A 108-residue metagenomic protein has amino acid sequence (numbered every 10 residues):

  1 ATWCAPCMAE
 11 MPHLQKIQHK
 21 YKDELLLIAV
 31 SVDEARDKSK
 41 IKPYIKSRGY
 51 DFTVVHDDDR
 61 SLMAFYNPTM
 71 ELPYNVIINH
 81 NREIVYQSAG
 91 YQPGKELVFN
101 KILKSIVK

Functional and structural regions predicted by a protein language model:
A1, A9, V55, T69: A short, acidic beta-alpha loop adjacent to the nucleotide-sugar donor pocket found in many GT-B and some GT-A
A1-W3, E34, E71: Short pre-active-site segment immediately N-terminal to redox-active cysteine/selenocysteine motifs in thiol-based
C4-C7, N75: The canonical Cys-X-X-Cys-His
A5, Q15, V85: Nucleotide phosphate-binding site architecture
P6, D33, S88-Y91: Pocket-edge positions in alpha/beta enzyme catalytic cores
A9-R48, D58-A64: Structural microenvironment flanking redox-active thiols in thiol-disulfide oxidoreductases
Q15, H19, N100-K108: Proteins that catalyze or organize thiol-disulfide redox chemistry and the adjacent proteostasis machinery handling
S47-D51, D58-I102: Thiol/disulfide oxidoreductase modules built on the thioredoxin-like
